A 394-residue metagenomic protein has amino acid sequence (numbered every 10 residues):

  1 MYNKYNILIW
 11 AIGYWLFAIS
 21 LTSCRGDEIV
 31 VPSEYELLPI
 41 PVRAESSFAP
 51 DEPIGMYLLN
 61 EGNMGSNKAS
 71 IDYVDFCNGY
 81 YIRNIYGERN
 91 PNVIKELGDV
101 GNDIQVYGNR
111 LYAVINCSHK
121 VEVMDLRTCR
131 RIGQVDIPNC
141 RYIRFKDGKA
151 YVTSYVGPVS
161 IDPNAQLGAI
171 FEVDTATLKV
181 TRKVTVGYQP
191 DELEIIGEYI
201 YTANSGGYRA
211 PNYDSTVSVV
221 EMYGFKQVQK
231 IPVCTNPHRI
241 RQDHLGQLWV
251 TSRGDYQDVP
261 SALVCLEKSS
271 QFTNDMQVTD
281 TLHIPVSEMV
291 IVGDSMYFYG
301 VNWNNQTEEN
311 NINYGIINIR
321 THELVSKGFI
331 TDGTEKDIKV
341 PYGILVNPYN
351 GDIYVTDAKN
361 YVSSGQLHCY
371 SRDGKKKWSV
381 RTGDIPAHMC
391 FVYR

Functional and structural regions predicted by a protein language model:
M1-Y2, R25: N-terminal hydrophobic targeting signals that begin at the initiator methionine
Y2-I12: Bacterial N-terminal signal peptides that target proteins for export
S20-S23: C-terminal motif of bacterial Sec signal peptides marking the signal peptidase cleavage site
R25-R394: Predominantly soluble domains enriched in secretory-pathway, periplasmic, or organellar proteins
